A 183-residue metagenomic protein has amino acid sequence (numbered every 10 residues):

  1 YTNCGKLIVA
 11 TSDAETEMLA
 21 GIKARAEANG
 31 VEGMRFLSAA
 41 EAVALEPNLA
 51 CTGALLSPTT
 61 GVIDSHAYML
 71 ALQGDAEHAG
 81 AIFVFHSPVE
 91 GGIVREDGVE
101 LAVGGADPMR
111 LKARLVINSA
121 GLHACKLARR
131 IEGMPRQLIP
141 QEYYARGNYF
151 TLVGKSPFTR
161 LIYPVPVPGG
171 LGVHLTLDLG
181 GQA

Functional and structural regions predicted by a protein language model:
Y1-G5, R110, R114-L115, S119-A183: Active-site substrate-recognition segment that forms the wall of the catalytic cavity or substrate channel
Y1-L45, C51, G172-H174: Dinucleotide-binding Rossmann-like beta1-alpha1 core, especially the glycine-rich loop that anchors the ADP
V9, V89-G92, L175-T176: A structural signal for short hydrophobic beta-strand segments in well-ordered beta-sheet cores
E15, I63, M69, H123-C125 (+1 more regions): Glycine-rich nucleotide phosphate-binding loop and flanking beta-alpha elements of Rossmann-like dinucleotide-binding
L19, V94, L127-R129: Short glycine-/acidic-enriched loop or helix-start segments at secondary-structure transitions that form or flank
R35-S38, V84-F85, N118: General beta-strand structural signal in soluble alpha/beta enzymes
L56-L115: Helical element adjacent to the flavin cofactor pocket in flavoenzyme catalytic cores
